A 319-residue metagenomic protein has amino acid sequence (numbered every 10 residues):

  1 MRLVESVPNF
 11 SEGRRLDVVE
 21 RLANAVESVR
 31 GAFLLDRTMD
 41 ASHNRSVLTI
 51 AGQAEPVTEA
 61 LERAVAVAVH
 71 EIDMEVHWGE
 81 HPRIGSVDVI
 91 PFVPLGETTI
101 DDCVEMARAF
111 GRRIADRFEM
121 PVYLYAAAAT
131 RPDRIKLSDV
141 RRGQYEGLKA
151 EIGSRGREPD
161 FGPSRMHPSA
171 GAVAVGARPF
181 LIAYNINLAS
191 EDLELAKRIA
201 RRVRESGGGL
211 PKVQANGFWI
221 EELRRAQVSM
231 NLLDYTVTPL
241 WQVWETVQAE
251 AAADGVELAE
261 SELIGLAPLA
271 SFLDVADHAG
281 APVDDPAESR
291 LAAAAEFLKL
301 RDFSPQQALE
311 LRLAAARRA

Functional and structural regions predicted by a protein language model:
M1-A319: Long, contiguous binding/interaction regions
